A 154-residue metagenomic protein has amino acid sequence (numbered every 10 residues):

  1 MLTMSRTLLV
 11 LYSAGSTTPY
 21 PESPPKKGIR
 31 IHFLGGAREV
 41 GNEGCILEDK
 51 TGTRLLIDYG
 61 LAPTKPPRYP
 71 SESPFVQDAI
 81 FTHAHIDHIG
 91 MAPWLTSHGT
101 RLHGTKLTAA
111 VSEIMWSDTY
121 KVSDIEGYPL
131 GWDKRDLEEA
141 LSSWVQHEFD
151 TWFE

Functional and structural regions predicted by a protein language model:
L2-M4: Extreme N-terminal basic, low-complexity initiation segments that serve as generic localization/processing leaders
T7-P74, Q146-E154: Core dinuclear metal-dependent hydrolase active-site scaffold
A37-N42, I46-F81, H85-I86, G90-T100 (+2 more regions): Pre-active-site segment of Zn-dependent metallo-hydrolases
R101-L102, F153: Hydrophobic alpha-helical scaffolding
